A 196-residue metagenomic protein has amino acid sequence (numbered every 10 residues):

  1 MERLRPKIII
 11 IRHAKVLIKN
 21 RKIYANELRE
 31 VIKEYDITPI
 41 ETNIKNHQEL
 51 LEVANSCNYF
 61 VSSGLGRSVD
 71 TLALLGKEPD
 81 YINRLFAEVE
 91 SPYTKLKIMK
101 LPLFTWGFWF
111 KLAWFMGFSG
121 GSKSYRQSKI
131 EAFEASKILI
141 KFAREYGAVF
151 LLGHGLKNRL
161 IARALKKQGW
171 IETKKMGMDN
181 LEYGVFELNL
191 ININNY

Functional and structural regions predicted by a protein language model:
M1-L85, F104-M116, G120-A135, K175-E182 (+1 more regions): Active-site-proximal alpha-helix that buttresses catalytic centers in soluble enzyme cores
P6-R12, V61, A143, G147-K157 (+1 more regions): Beta-strand elements within well-structured catalytic alpha/beta cores of enzymes that handle phosphate/sulfate esters
I18, V89-E90, K157: Feature marks short, surface-exposed loop/turn motifs that line or immediately flank catalytic pockets and channel
K19-Y24, P92-L96, R163-A164: Short aromatic-enriched loop/helix-cap "lid" or pocket-rim segments at secondary-structure transitions that line
V53-S56, L139-Y146: Glycine-rich phosphate-binding loop signature in dinucleotide/nucleotide-binding domains
L74, L160-A164: Active-site signature of alpha/beta-hydrolase-fold catalytic machinery across serine- and Asp/Cys-nucleophile hydrolases
L85-K100: Signature for phosphate-centric chemistry
A164-K174: Low-complexity, intrinsically disordered Gly/Pro/Thr-rich segments
